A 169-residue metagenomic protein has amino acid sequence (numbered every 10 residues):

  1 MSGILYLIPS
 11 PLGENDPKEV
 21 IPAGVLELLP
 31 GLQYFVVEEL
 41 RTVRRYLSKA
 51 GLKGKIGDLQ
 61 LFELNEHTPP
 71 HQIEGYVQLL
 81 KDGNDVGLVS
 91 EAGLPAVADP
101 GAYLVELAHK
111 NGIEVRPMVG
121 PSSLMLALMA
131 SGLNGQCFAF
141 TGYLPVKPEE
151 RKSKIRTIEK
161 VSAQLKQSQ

Functional and structural regions predicted by a protein language model:
M1-L64: Glycine-rich, flexible N-terminal cofactor/catalytic loop recognition
S2-N15, L28-P30, S122, L126-Q169: Beta-strand/loop-alpha-helix module characteristic of Rossmann-like adenine-cofactor folds
V20-A23, A50-L52, V77, P100-V105 (+2 more regions): Short, glycine/charged-enriched secondary-structure capping and boundary segments
G24-G31, L79, Y103-N111, T157-I158: Catalytic-core regions built around general acid/base machinery
L47-K49, N65-Q78: Short, structured surface patches at the beginning of a domain
G54-E63, V115, G135-G142: Short hydrophobic/aromatic-enriched beta-strand-loop microsegments
F62-P70, Y143-P148: Conserved helicase motor
K81-F140: Short glycine-cluster motifs
